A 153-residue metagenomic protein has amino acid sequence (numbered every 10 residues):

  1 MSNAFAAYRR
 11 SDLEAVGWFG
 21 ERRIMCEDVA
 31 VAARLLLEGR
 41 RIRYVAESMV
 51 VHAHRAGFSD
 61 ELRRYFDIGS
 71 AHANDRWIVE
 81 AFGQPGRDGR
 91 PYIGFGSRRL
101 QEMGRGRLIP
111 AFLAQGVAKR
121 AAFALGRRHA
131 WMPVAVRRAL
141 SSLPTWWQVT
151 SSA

Functional and structural regions predicted by a protein language model:
S2-G17: Conserved nucleotide-sugar donor-binding and metal-coordinating catalytic region shared by glycosyltransferases
A4, V31-A32, E61: Short, hydrophobic alpha-helical packing/hinge segments within bilobed ligand-binding/sensory domains
F5, R23-I24, R41-R43: A residue-level structural signature of the nucleotidyltransferase/glycosyltransferase Rossmann-like core
Y8, E27, V45: A conserved hydrophobic position in a structured secondary element of the catalytic/binding core that shapes
M25-V31: Acidic donor-binding loop at a coil-to-helix junction in glycosyltransferase catalytic cores that engages
A33, L37: Short, well-ordered alpha-helices that flank and scaffold nucleotide-derived cofactor binding pockets
E38-R41, V45-L62, A71-R76: Active-site donor/metal-binding and catalytic loop motifs of nucleotide-sugar-dependent glycosylation enzymes
D67, N74, A81-A153: Non-catalytic, C-terminal membrane-associated alpha-helical segments of glycosyltransferases
